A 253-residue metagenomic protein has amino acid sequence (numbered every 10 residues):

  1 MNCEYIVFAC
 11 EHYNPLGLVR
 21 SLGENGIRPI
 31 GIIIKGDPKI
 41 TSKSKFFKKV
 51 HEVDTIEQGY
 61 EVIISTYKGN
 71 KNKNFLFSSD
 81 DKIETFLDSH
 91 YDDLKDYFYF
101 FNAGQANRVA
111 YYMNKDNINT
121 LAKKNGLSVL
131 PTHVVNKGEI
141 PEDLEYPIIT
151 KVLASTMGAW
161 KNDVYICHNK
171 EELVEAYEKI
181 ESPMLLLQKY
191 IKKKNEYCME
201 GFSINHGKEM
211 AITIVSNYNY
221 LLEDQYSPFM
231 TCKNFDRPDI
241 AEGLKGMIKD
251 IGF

Functional and structural regions predicted by a protein language model:
M1-G104: ATP-binding N-terminal substructure of ATP-dependent carboxylate-amine bond-forming enzymes
R28-I30, V129-L130, I148, L185: Hydrophobic anchor at the start of a short beta-strand that flanks the dinucleotide cofactor-binding loop
K48-G59, T132-N136, Y165-H168: Short acidic-hydrophobic, aromatic-tinged amphipathic segments that line or gate anion-handling sites
L94-Y165: A conserved helix-loop-beta module that forms one wall/lid of the active-site cleft in ATP-utilizing catalytic domains
N119, S128-P131, A159-K193, E223-Y226 (+1 more regions): Conserved ATP-binding module of the ATP-grasp superfamily
E171, K189-G252: ATP-dependent carboxylate/phosphate-activation module, predominantly the ATP-grasp catalytic core and closely related
